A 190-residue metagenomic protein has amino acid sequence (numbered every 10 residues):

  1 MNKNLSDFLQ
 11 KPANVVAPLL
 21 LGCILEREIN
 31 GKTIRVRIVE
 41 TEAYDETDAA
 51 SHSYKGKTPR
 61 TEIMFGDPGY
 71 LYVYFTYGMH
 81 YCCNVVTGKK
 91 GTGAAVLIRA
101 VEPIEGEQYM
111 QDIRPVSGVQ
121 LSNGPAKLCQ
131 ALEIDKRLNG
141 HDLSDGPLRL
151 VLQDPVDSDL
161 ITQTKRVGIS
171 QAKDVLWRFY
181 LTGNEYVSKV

Functional and structural regions predicted by a protein language model:
M1-V190: Conserved, well-structured core segments that form or line functional sites
